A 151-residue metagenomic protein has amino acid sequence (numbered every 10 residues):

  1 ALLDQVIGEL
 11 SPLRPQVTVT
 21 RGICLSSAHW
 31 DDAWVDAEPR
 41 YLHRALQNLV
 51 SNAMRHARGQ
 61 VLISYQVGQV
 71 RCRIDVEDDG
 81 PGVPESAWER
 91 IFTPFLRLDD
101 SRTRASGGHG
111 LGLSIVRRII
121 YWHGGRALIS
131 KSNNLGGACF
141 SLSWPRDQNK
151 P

Functional and structural regions predicted by a protein language model:
W30-A37: Conserved micro-motifs of the catalytic ATP-binding
A53-M54: Short helix-loop "hinge" at the ATP-lid/N-box region of the Bergerat-fold HATPase_c
Q60-V70: Short beta-strand/loop element within the Bergerat-fold HATPase_c
D78: Acidic ATP/Mg2+-coordinating residue in the GHKL
V83-F95: Short conserved segment of the HATPase_c
G112, V116: Short alpha-helical Gxxx[C/S/T] motif in the catalytic ATP-binding
G124-K131: Glycine-rich ATP-binding loops of the HATPase_c
